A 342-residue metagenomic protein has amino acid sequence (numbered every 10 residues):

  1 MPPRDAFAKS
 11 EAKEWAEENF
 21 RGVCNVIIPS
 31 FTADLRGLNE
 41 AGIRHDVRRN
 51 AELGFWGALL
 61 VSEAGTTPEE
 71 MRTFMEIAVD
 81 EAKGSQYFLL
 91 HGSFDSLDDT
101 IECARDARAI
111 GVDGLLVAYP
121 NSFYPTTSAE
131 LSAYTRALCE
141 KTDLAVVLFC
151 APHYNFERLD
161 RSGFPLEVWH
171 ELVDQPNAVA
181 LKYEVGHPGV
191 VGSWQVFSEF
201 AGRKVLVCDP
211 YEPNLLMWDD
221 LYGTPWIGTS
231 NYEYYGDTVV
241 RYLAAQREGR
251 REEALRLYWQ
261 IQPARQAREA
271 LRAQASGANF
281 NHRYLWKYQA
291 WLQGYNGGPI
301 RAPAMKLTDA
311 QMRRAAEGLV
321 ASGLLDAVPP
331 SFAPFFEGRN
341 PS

Functional and structural regions predicted by a protein language model:
P2-F164, P303-K306, L324-S342: Active-site beta->alpha loop and helix N-cap motifs at the rims of alpha/beta catalytic domains
P3-F7, I110, G192-P210, T308-D326: A short, hydrophobic/aromatic-rich structural module that often spans a beta strand with its adjoining loop
G22, G54-G57, S62-G65, G111 (+6 more regions): Glycine-centered flexibility sites
G22-C24, L206, L285: Generic structural signal for residues positioned in beta-strands
R48-E52, E171-A178, E184, L285-N296: A short, hydrophobic secondary-structure junction motif
A137-L144, L148-A275: Catalytic alpha/beta core domains of metabolic enzymes, predominantly
M217-S342: Structured C-terminal cap/extension of enzyme domains
